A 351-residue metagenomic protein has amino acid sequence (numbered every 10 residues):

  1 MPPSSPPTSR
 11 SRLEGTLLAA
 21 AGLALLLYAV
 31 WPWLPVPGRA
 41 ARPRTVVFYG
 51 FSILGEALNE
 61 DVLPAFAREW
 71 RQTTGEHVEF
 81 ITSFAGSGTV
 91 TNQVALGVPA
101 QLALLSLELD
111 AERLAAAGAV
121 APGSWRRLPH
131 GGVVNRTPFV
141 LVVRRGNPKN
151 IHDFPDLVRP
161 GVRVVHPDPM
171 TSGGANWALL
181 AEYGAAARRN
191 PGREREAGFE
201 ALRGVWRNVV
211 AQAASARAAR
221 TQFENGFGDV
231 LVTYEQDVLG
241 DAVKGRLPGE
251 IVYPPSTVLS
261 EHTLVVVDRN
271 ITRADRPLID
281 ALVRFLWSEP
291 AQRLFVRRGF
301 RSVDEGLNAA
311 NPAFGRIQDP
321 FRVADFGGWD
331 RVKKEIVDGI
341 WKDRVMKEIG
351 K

Functional and structural regions predicted by a protein language model:
P7-A19, R269-K351: Extracellular/periplasmic juxtamembrane helices and adjacent flexible linkers that interface with membrane partners
R10-A117, R127-L128, K351: Early extracytoplasmic/lumenal segment of secretory-pathway proteins
I53-E56, S87-V90, L109-E112, G146-K149 (+5 more regions): Solvent-exposed loop/turn segments at secondary-structure junctions within structured extracellular/periplasmic domains
E56, E60, P64, R68 (+10 more regions): Solvent-exposed, polar/charged alpha-helical surfaces in well-ordered, non-transmembrane soluble domains, broadly
G97-A103, V162, N225-T233: Alpha-to-beta junction loops
A115-R188: A conserved helix-loop-strand patch within extracytoplasmic ligand-binding domains of the periplasmic binding
G131-P138, F199-W206, A213, K244-I271 (+2 more regions): Periplasmic-binding protein-like
R189-P254: Ligand-binding pocket segment of bilobal, Venus flytrap-like solute-binding proteins
